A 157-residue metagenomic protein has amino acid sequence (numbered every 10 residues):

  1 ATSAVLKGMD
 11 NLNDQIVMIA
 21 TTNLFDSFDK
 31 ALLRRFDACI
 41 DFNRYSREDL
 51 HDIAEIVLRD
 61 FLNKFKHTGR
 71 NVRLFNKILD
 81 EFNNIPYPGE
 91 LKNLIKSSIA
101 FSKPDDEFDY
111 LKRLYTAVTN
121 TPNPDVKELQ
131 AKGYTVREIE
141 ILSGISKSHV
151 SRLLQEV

Functional and structural regions predicted by a protein language model:
A1-R34, A38-N43: Conserved catalytic/switch belt of AAA+ P-loop NTPases
E48, D52-V157: C-terminal alpha-helical "lid" subdomain
